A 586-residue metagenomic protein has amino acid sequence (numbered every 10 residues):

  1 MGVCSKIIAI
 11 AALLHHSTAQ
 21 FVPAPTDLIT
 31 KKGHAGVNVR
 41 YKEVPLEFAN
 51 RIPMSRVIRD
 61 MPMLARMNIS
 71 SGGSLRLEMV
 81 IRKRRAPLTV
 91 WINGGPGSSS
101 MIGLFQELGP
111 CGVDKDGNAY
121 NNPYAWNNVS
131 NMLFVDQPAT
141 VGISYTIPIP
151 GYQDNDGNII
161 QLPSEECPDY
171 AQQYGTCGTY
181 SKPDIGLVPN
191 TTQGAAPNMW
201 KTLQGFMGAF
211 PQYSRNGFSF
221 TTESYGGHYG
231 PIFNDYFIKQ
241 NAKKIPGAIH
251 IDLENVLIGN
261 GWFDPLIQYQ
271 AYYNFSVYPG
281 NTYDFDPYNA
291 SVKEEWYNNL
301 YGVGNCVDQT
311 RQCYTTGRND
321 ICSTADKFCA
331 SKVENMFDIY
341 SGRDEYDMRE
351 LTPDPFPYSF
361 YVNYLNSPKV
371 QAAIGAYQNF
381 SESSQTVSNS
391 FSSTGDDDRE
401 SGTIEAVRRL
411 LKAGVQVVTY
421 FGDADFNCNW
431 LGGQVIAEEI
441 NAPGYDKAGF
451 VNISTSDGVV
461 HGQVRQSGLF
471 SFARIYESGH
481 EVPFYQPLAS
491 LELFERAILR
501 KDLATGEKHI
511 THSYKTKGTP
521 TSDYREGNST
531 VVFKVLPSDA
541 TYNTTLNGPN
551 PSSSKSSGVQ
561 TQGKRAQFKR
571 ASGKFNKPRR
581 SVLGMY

Functional and structural regions predicted by a protein language model:
M1-F21, P578-Y586: Fungal secretory targeting signals
Q20-R51, A86, S98-Q106, N128 (+12 more regions): Accessory cap/linker subdomain of secreted extracellular hydrolases
A49-S71, L75-M79: N-terminal cap/lid segment of alpha/beta-hydrolase-fold proteins
R85-G94: Short beta-strand element of the alpha/beta-hydrolase
G97-S99, S219-D235: Glycine-rich nucleophile elbow surrounding the catalytic serine of serine-hydrolase chemistry
E107-N128, A242-D252, N441-G468, S513-S529: Short mixed-charge
D423-A424, E477-G479: Acidic beta-to-alpha connecting loop that harbors the catalytic carboxylate
G479-Y485: Catalytic histidine-centered segment of alpha/beta-hydrolase-like enzymes
